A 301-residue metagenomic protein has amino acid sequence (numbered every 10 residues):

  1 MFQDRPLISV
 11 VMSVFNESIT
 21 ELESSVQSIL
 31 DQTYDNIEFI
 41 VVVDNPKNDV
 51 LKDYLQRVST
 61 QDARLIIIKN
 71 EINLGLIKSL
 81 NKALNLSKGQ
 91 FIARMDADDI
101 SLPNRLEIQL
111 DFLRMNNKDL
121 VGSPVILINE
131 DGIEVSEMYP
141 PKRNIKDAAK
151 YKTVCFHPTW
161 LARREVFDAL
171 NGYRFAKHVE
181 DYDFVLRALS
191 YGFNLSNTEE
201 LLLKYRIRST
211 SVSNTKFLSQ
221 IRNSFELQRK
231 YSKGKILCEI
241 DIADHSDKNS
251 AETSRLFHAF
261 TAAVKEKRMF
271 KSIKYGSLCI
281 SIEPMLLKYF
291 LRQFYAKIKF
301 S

Functional and structural regions predicted by a protein language model:
M1-L30: N-proximal low-complexity "stem/linker" segments adjacent to membrane-targeting elements
M1-R5, L195, I207-S301: C-terminal subregions of glycosyltransferases and related glycan-biosynthesis enzymes
V10, R143-L227: Conserved nucleotide-sugar donor-binding catalytic segment
N16, P46-K47, K69-L76, L80 (+1 more regions): Short, acidic/glycine-rich phosphate-metal binding loop used to engage nucleotide
S25, N70-S87, I108: Glycine-rich, basic loop-to-helix element that forms the pyrophosphate-binding segment of sugar-nucleotide handling
V26-K69: Acidic donor-binding segment of Leloir-type glycosyltransferases
I92: Short aromatic/hydrophobic "clamp" motif used to bind/position activated sugar donors
N104-V135: Conserved donor NDP-sugar-binding/catalytic core segment of glycosyltransferases
